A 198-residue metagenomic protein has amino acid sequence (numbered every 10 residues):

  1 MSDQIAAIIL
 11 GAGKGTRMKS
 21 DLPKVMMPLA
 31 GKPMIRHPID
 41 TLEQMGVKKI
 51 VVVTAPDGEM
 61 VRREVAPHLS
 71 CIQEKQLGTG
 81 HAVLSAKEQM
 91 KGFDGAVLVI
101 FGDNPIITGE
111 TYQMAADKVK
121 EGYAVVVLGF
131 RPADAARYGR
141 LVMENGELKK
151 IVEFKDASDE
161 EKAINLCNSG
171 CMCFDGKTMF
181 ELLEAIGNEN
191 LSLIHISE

Functional and structural regions predicted by a protein language model:
M1-S20: N-terminal nucleotide-binding beta1-loop-alpha1 segment
S2-A6, P28, K32-D117: Conserved N-terminal catalytic core of the sugar/cofactor nucleotidyltransferase
I107, M143, F174-D175: A conserved hydrophobic position in a structured secondary element of the catalytic/binding core that shapes
E110-A135: Conserved donor-nucleotide/metal-binding helix-loop-beta segment in metal-dependent transferases, i.e., the alpha-helix
E144-C167, F180: A short, charged helix-loop
E160-C173, G187-N190: A short glycine-threonine-serine/GTX helix/turn-capping micro-motif
C171-L182: Conserved nucleotide-sugar donor-binding and metal-coordinating catalytic region shared by glycosyltransferases
L191-E198: Residue-level detector of conserved catalytic or cofactor/ligand-binding positions in enzyme active sites
